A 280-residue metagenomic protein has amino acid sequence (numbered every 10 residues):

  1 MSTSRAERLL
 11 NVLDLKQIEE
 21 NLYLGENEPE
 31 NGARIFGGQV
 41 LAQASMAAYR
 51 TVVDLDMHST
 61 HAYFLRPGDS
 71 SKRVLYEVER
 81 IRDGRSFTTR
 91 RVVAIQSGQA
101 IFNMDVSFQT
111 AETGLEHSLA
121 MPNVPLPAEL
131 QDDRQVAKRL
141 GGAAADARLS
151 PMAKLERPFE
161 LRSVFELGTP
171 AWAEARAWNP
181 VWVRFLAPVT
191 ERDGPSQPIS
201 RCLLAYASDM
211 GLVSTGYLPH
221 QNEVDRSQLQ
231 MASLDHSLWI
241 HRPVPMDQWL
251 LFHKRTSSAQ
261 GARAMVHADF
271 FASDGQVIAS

Functional and structural regions predicted by a protein language model:
M1-S280: Terminal targeting signals and extreme-terminal segments of soluble enzymes
